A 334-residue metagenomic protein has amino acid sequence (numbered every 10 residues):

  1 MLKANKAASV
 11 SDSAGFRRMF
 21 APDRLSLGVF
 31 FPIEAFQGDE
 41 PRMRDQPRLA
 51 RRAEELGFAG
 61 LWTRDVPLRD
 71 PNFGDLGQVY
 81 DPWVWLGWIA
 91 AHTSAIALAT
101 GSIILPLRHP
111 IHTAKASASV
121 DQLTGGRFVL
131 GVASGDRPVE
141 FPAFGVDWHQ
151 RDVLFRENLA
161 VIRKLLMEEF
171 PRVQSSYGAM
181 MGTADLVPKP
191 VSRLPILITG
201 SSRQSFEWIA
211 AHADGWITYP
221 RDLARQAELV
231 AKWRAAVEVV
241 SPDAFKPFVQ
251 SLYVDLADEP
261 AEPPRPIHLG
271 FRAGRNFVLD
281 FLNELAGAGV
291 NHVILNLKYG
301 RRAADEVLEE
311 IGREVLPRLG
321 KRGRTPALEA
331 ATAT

Functional and structural regions predicted by a protein language model:
M1-H92, L194, K298-R301, E310 (+1 more regions): N-terminal beta1-alpha1-beta2 module of alpha/beta enzyme domains
L2-L25, F73-G74, H109-H212, A227-W233 (+3 more regions): Internal, glycine-rich beta/alpha segment that forms the wall or movable "lid" of small-molecule/cofactor binding
L27-F31, L61-T63, L98-T100, F128-V132 (+4 more regions): Hydrophobic faces of well-ordered beta-strands that scaffold small-molecule active sites in alpha/beta enzyme cores
F31-R44, I103-I111, S192-S201, E262-N276: Active-site mouth loops of central-metabolism enzymes
E40-A53, A116, I198-W208, A273-L285: Short, acidic/polar
G57, D65, I89, V120 (+6 more regions): Conserved, mostly hydrophobic/aromatic
F58, G125, A213-D214, V290: A structural motif
L159-I162, R225-R234, R302-R324: C-terminal helical cap(s) of enzyme catalytic domains, especially alpha/beta-barrels
